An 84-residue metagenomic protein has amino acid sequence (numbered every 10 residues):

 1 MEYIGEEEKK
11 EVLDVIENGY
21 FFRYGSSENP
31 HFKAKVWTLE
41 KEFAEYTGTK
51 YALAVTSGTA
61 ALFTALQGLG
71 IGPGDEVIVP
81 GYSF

Functional and structural regions predicted by a protein language model:
M1-G68, G72: Conserved PLP-binding active-site segment in aminotransferase class I/II-type PLP enzymes
Q67-F84: PLP-dependent aminotransferase-like
